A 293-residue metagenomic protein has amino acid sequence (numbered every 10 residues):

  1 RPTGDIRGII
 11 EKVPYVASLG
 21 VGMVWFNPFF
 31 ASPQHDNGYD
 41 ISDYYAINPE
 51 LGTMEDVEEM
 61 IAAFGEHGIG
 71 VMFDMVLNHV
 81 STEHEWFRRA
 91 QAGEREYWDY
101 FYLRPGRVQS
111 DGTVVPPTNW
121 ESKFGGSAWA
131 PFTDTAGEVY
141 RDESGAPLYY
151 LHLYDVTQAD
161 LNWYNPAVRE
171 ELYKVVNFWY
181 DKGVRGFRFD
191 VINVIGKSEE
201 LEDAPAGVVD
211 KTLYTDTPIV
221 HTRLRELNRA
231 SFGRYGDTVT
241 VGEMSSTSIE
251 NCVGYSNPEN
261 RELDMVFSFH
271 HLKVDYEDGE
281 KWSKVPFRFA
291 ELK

Functional and structural regions predicted by a protein language model:
R1-N177, D181, V194-S248: Acidic/aromatic-lined carbohydrate-recognition and catalytic surfaces of CAZymes acting on diverse glycans
V24, F187-F189: Hydrophobic residues within beta-strands of alpha/beta enzymes
M244-K293: Noncatalytic carbohydrate-binding groove/subsite architecture in carbohydrate-active enzymes
